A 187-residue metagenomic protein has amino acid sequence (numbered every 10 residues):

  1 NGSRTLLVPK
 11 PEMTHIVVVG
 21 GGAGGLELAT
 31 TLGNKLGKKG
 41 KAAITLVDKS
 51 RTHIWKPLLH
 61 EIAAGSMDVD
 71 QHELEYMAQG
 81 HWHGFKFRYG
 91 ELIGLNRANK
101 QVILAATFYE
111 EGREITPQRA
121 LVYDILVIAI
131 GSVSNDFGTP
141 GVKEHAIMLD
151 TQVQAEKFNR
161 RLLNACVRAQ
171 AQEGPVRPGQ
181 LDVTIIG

Functional and structural regions predicted by a protein language model:
N1, L6-V8, F85-T184: FAD-binding core/adjacent interface of flavoenzyme oxidoreductases
L6-Y89, I93-G94, T184-I185: Beta1-alpha1 glycine-rich phosphate/pyrophosphate-binding loop at the start of Rossmann-like nucleotide-binding domains
